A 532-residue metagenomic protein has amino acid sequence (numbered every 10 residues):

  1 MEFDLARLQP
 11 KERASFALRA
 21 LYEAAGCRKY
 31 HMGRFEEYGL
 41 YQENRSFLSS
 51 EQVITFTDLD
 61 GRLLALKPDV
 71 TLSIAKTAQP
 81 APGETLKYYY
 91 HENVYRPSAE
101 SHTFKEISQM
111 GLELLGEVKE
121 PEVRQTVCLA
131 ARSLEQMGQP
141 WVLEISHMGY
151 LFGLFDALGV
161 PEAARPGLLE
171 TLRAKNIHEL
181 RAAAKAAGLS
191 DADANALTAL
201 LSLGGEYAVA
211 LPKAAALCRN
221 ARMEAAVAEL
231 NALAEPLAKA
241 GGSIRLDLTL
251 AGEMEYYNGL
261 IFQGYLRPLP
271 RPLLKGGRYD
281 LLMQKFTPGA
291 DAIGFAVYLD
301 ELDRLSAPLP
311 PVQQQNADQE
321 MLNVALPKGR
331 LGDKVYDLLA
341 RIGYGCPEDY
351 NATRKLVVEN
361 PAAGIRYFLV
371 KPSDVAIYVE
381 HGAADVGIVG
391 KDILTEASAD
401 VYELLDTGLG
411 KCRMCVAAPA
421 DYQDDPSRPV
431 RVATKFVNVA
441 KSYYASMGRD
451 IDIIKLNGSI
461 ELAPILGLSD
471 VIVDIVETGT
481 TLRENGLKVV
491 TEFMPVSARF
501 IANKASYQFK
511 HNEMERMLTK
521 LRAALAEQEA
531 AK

Functional and structural regions predicted by a protein language model:
M1-A65, R124: TRNA-binding/sensing appendages of the translation machinery
A6, E113-P121, Q139-V142, G167-T171 (+4 more regions): Flexible, glycine/proline-enriched loop segments at strand-loop-helix junctions that form or flank small-ligand binding
R7-A25, E36-E37, D69-P82, Y89-Q139 (+1 more regions): Positively charged, Gly/Ser-enriched RNA/tRNA-binding surfaces
M32-E51, S146-D156, L250-G259, E461-L466: Beta-rich nucleic-acid/ligand-interaction surfaces
E51-V53, L63, L86-Y90, I107-G111 (+8 more regions): Broad gene-expression machinery/nucleic-acid interaction feature
Q52-S101, V375, E380-V389: Glycine-rich, N-terminal phosphate-binding loop and its surrounding beta-alpha-beta segment
L151-G242, E477, K488, K510-T519 (+2 more regions): Long, charged alpha-helical interface segments
N316-K532: Domain-level signature for soluble enzymes in the chorismate/prephenate branch of the shikimate pathway
